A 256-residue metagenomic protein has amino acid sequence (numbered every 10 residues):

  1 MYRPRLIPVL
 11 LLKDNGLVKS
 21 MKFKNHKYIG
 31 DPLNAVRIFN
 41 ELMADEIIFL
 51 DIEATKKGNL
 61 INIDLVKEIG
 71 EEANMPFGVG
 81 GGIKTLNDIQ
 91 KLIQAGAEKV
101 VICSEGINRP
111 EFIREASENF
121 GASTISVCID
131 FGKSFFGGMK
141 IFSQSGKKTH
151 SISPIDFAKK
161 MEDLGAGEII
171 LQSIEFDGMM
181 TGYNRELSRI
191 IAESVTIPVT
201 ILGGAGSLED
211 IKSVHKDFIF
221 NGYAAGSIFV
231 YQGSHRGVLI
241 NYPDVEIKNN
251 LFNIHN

Functional and structural regions predicted by a protein language model:
R5-V9, E46, N74-G78, E98-V101 (+5 more regions): Structural preference for beta-strand elements that scaffold enzyme active sites
L11, F39, I47, L92 (+5 more regions): Conserved, mostly hydrophobic/aromatic
L12-K19, N25, A97-L171, E175-F176: Conserved anion-binding
E46-L65, S104, I170-T181: Glycine-rich, proline-tolerant flexible connector loops at the mouths of alpha/beta enzymes
E53, I61-A122: Glycine/small-residue-rich loop that forms an oxyanion/phosphate-binding "nest" at active or ligand-binding sites
L60-K67, H150-I155, T181-I190, L239-I240: Charged helix-capping and loop-helix junction motifs
A73, F77-K99, E186-Y223: Catalytic cores of alpha/beta
E111-F120, I211-N256: C-terminal helical cap(s) of enzyme catalytic domains, especially alpha/beta-barrels
